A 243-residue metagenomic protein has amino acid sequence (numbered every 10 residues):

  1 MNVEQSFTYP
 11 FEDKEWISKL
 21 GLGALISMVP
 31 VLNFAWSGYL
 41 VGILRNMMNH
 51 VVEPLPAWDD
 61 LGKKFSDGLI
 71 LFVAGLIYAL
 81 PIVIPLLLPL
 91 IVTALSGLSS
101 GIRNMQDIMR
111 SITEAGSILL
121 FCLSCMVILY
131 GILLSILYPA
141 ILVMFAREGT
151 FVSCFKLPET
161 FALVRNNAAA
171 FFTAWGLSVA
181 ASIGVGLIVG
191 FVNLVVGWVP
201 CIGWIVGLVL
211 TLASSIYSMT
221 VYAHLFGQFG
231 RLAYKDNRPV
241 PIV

Functional and structural regions predicted by a protein language model:
E4-M28, W58-P81, I136-I188, T220 (+2 more regions): Interfacial aromatic "cap" segments that immediately flank transmembrane helices in multipass membrane proteins
A24-M28, L32-V52, G62-K63, D67-S135: Short, small/hydrophobic-residue-rich motifs at membrane-helix boundaries and re-entrant hairpins of integral membrane
S27-N49, E114-C154, W175, G186-N237: Selective recognition of hydrophobic, aromatic-rich stretches within alpha-helical transmembrane segments of polytopic
I84-I91, A180-V185, G197-C201: Short alpha-helical linear motifs
